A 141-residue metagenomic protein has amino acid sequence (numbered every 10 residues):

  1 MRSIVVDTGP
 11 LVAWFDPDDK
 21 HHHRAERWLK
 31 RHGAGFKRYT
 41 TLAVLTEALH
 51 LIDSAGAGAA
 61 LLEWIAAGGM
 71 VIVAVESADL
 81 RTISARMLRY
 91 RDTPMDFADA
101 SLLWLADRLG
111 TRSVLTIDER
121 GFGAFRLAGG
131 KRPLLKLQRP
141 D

Functional and structural regions predicted by a protein language model:
M1, D107-D141: Acidic, PIN/NYN-like endoribonuclease modules and their adjacent C-terminal/linker elements
M1, H23-R24, A55, R81 (+2 more regions): Ribonuclease/tRNase effector modules and their secretory precursors
M1-D19: Metal-dependent nucleic-acid phosphoesterase active-site entry motif
I4-V6, R24-A55, I72-V75: PIN/NYN-family metal-dependent endoribonuclease catalytic core
T8, A60-G68, A78, D141: Terminal helix-to-tail segments of small alpha-helical proteins
G9-P10, A43, A78, R120: Alpha-helix/helix-capping structural signal
W14-F15, L51, A124-F125: Residues that scaffold the ATP/ADP-binding catalytic core of kinase and kinase-like folds
I72-E119: Active-site neighborhoods of divalent-metal-dependent phosphate/nucleic-acid chemistry enzymes
